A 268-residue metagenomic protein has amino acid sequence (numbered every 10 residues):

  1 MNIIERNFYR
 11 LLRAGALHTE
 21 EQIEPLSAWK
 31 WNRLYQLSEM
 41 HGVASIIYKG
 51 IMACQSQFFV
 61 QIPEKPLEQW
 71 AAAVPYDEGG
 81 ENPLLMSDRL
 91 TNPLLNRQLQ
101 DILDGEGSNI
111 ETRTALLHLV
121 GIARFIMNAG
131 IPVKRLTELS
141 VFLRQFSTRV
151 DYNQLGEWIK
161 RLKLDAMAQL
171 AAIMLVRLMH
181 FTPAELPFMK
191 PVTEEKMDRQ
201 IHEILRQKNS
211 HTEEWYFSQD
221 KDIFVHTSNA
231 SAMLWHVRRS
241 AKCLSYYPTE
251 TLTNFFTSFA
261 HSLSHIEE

Functional and structural regions predicted by a protein language model:
M1-E268: Conserved NTP-donor binding/palm subdomain of two-metal-ion nucleotidyltransferases/polymerases, i.e., the charged
